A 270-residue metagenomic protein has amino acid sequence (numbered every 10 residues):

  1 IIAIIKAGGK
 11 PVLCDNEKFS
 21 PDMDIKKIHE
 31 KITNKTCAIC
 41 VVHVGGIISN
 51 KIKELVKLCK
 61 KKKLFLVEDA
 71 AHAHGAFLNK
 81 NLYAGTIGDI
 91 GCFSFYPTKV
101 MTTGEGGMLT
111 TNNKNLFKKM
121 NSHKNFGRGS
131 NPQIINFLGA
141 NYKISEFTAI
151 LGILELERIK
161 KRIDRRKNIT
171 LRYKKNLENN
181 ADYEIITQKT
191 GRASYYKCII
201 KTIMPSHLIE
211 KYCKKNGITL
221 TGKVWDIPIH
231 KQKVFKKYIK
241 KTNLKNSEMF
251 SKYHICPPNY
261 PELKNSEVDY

Functional and structural regions predicted by a protein language model:
I1-K61, F65-A70: PLP-dependent aminotransferase-like
V12, F65-V67, C92, E184-I186 (+1 more regions): Structural detector of well-ordered beta-strand residues that form the stable sheet scaffold of enzyme domains
C14, A38-I39, K60, Y83-I87 (+3 more regions): Structured catalytic cores of enzymes that bind and process phosphorylated ligands/cofactors
D15-E17, A70, F77, F95 (+1 more regions): Nucleotide-sugar donor-binding loop of glycosyltransferases
D22-H29, N81-G91, V268-Y270: A short alpha/beta connector and helix-capping loop motif
K26, A38-V42, I47, K51-E54 (+3 more regions): PLP-dependent aminotransferase class I/II
V56-K57, F65, A70-L78, Y83-T86 (+1 more regions): Acidic/His-rich active-site region of diverse nucleotide-sugar glycosyltransferases
T86-S122, E146: Active-site PLP attachment segment
